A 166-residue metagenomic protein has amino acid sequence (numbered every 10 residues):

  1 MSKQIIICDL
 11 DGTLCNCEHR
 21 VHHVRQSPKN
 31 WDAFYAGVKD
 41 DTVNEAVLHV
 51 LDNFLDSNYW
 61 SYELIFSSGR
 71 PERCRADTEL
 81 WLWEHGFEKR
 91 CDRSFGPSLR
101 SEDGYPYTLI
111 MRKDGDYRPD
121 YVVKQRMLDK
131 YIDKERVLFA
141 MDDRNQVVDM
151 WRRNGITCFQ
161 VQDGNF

Functional and structural regions predicted by a protein language model:
S2-D114: Alpha-helical substrate-recognition element adjacent to the catalytic core
V43, V47, Y121-K124, R144: Amphipathic coiled-coil/heptad-repeat helices and related helical stalk/stem segments that mediate oligomerization
L51-N58, D129-I132, R152: Surface-exposed amphipathic alpha-helices with a cationic face
Y62-I65, E135-F139: Short active-site oxyanion
T78-R90, R126, Y131, M150-G155: Short, aromatic/basic amphipathic alpha-helical patches
D114-D120, G164-F166: A short acidic, often aromatic-flanked loop/helix-cap motif at beta-alpha or helix-coil junctions that lines enzyme
P119-E135: Donor nucleotide-activated moiety binding/catalytic core segment of transferases that use nucleotide-activated donors
L128, R136-F166: Acidic, Mg2+-coordinating phosphoryl-transfer loop and its flanking beta/alpha structural elements, shared across
